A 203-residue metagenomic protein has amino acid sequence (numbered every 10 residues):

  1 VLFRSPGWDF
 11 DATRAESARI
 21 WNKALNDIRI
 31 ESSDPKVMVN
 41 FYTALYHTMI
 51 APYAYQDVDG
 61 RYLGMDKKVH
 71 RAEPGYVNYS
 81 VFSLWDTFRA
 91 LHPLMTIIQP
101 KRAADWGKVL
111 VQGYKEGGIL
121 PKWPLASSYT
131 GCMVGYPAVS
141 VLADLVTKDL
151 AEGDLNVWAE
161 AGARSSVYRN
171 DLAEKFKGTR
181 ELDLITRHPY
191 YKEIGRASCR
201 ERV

Functional and structural regions predicted by a protein language model:
V1-N78, Q112, I119-K122, A151-N156 (+1 more regions): Acidic/polar, glycine-enriched structural segments that form the non-catalytic walls/loops of the carbohydrate-binding
L2, E201-V203: Short, small-residue-biased leader/transition segments that mark boundaries at the very start of proteins
R14, V37-M38, S83-T87, Q99-A103 (+2 more regions): Active-site-proximal structural scaffolding
I20, A24, T87-R89, P93 (+1 more regions): A general alpha-helix detector
E31-D34, V77-V81, T87-P93, I97-W123: A conserved hydrophobic secondary-structure block that centers on an alpha-helix together with its immediately flanking
Y46-H47, A51, L91-P100, S140-E152 (+1 more regions): Well-ordered alpha-helical scaffold segments within catalytic/enzyme domains
K68-E73, G117-L125, L182-S198: Acidic/His metal-coordination segments adjacent to aromatic residues that form catalytic metal sites in metalloenzymes
T130, V134-R200: Active-site lining segments of carbohydrate-active enzymes
